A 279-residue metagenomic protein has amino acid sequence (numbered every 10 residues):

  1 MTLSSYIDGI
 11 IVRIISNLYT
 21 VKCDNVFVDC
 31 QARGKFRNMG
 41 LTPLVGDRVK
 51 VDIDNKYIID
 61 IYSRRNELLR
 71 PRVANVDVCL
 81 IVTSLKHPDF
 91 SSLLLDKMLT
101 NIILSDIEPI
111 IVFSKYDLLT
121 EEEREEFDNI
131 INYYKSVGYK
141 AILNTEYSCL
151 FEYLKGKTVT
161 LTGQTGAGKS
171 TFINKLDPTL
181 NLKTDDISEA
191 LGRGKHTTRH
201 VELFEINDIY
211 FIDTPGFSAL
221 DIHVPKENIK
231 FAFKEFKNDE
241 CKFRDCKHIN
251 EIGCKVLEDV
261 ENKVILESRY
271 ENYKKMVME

Functional and structural regions predicted by a protein language model:
T2-S5, N17, G34, G40-K56 (+7 more regions): Helix-rich effector regions associated with P-loop NTPase G domains
V12-K22, N38: N-terminal "pre-motor" subdomain/linker immediately upstream of P-loop NTPase catalytic cores
V26-R33: A short macromolecule-binding patch
K86-G138: Phosphate-binding glycine-rich loops and their immediate beta-loop-alpha structural context
L118-A167: Canonical P-loop GTPase G-domain recognition
K169-D185: A conserved segment at the C-terminal end of the G1
